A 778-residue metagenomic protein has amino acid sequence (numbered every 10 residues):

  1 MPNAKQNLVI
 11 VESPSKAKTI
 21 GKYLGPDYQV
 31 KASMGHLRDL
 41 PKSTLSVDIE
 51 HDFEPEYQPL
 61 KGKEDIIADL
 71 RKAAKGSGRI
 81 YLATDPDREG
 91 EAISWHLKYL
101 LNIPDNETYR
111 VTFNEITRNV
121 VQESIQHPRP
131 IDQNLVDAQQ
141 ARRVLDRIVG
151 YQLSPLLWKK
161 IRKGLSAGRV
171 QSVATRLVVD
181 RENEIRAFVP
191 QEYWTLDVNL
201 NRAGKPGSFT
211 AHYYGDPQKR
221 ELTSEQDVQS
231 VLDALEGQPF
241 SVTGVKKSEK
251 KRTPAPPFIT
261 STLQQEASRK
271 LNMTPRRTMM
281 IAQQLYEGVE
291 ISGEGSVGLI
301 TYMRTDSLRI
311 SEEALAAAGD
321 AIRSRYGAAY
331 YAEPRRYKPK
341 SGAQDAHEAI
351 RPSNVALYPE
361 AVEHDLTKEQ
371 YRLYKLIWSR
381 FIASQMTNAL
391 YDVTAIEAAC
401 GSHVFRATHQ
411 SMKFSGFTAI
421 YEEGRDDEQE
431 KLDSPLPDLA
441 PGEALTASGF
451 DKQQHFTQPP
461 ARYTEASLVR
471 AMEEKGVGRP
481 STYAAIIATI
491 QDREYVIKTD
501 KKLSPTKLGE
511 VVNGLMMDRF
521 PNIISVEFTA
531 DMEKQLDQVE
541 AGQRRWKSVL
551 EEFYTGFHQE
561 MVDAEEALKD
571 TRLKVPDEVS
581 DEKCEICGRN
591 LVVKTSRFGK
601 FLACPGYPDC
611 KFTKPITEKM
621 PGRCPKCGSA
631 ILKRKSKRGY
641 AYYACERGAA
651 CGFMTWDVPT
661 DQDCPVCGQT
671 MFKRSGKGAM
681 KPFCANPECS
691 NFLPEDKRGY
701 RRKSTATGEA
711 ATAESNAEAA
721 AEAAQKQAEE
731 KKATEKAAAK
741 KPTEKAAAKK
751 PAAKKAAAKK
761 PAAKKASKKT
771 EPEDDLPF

Functional and structural regions predicted by a protein language model:
M1-R143, Q152, Y214-G215, Q229 (+2 more regions): Intrinsically disordered, low-complexity regulatory segments
P2-L8, T19, S154, A187 (+4 more regions): Basic, low-complexity terminal or inter-domain segments flanking catalytic cores
K5, D85-P86, R162-S166, K247-P256 (+3 more regions): Conserved short loop/turn motifs at secondary-structure junctions
I116-V198, S248: C-terminal or mid-to-C-terminal helical accessory/interaction module adjacent to the motor/catalytic core
K219-P256, E443: Metal- or metallocofactor-binding catalytic centers and their adjacent structured scaffolds across diverse enzyme
V242-V245, P254-A267, E294-M303, P459-A471: Short acidic, hydrophobic short linear motifs in intrinsically disordered regions
M279-Q283, I487-A488: Short, hydrophobic-biased segments on the C-terminal half of alpha helices that form "recognition helices"
